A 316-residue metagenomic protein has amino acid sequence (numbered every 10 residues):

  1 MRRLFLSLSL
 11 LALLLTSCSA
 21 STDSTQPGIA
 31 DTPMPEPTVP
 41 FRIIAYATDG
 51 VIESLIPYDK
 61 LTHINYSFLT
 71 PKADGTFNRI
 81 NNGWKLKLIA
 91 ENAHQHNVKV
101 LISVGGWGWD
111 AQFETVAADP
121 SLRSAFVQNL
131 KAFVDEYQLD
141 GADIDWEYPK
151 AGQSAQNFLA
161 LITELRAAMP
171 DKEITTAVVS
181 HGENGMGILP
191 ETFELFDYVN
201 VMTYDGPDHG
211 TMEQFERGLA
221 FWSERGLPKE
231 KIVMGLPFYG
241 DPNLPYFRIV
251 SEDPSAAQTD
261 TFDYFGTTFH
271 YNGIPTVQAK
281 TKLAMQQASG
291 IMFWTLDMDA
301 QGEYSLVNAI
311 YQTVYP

Functional and structural regions predicted by a protein language model:
R2-L8, V134: Sec-dependent signal peptide recognition, specifically the positively charged N-region followed immediately by
L15-S17: C-terminal motif of bacterial Sec signal peptides marking the signal peptidase cleavage site
S19-T22: Bacterial signal peptide processing site
I29, P33-V134, H209-A220: Glycan-recognition patch characteristic of GH18 chitinases/ENGases and related GlcNAc/peptidoglycan-binding proteins
I44, A73-W84, E147-S255, F262-T267: Substrate-binding surface in catalytic domains of secreted glycosidases
L61, K229-Q287, G302-P316: Glycan-binding loop/region signatures in secreted carbohydrate-active enzymes
I64, I102, I144, L165 (+4 more regions): Conserved, mostly hydrophobic/aromatic
V127-Q156, V201-D205, M292: Active-site groove signature of glycoside hydrolases
